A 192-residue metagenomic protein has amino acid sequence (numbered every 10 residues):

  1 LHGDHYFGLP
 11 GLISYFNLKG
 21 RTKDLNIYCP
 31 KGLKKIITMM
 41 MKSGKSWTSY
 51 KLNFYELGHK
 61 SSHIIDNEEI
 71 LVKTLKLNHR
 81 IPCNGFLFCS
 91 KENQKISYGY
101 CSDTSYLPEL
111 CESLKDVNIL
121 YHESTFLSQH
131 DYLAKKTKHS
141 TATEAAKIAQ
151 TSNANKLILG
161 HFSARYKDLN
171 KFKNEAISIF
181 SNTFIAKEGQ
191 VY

Functional and structural regions predicted by a protein language model:
L1-H5, H79, H161: Histidine-centered divalent metal-coordination motifs
L1-L18: Di-metal (Zn2+ and/or Mg2+/Mn2+) metal-binding site signature of metallo-dependent hydrolases with the MBL/beta-CASP
I13-F16, M41-G44, S90: Active-site catalytic pocket residues across diverse enzymes, especially alpha/beta-hydrolases
T22-N26, I96-Y98: Short active-site oxyanion
D24-G32, I158-L159: Short internal beta-strands
G44-L57: A glycine-rich helix N-cap at a beta->alpha junction
G58-G160, K167-I179: Metal-dependent phosphodiesterase/nuclease catalytic metal-binding core
A186-Y192: Binuclear metal-dependent phosphoesterase catalytic core
